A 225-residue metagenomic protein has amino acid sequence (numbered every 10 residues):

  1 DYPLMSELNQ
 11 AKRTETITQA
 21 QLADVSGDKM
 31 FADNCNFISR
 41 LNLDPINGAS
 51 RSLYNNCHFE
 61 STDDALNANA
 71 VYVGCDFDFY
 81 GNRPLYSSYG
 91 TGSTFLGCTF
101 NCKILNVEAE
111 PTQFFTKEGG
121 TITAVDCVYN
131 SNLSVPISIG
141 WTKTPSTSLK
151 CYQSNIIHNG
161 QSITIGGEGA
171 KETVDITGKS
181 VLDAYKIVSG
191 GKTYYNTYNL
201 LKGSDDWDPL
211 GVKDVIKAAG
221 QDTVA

Functional and structural regions predicted by a protein language model:
D1-A225: Sequence-level preference for short, compositionally simple segments enriched in small aliphatic or small polar residues
